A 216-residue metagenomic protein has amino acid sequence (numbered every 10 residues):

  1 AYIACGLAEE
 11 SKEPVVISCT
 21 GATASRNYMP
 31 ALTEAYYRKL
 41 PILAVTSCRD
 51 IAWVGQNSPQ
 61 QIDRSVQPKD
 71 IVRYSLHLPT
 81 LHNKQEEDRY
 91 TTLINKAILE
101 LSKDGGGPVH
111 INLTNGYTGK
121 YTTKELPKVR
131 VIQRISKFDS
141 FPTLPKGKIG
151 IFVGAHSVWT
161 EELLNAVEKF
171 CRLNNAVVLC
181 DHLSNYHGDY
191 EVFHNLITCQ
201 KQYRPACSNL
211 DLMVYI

Functional and structural regions predicted by a protein language model:
A1-I51: Thiamine diphosphate
C5, N27-P30, V54-S58, K120-E125 (+2 more regions): Short acidic, glycine/serine/threonine-rich loops at helix termini
E13, Q60-G107: Conserved thiamine diphosphate
P14-V16, K148-G150, L212-V214: Structural motif
S18-T20, P41-C48, P79, H110-T114 (+2 more regions): Short beta-strand segments
N27, V153-I216: Glycine-rich, anion-gripping cofactor-binding loops and their flanking helix/strand elements in enzyme active sites
R49, L113-G119, A155-S157, L183-S184: Glycine-rich beta-alpha junction loops
T91-G147: Conformationally flexible catalytic loops at phosphate/diphosphate-handling active centers
